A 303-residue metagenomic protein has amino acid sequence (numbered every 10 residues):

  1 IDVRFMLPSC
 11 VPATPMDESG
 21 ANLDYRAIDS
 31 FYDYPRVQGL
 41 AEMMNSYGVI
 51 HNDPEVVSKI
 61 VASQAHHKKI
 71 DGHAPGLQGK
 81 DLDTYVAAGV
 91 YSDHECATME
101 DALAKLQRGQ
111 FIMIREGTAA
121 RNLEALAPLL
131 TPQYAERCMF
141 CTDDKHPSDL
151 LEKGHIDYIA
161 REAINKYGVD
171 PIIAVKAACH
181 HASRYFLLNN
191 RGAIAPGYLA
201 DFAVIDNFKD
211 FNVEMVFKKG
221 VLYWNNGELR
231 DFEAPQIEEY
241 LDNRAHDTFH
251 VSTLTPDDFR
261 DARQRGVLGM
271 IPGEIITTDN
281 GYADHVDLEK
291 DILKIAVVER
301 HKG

Functional and structural regions predicted by a protein language model:
I1-K69, Q133: Divalent-metal coordination cores built from histidine and acidic residues
I1-V3, Y34-V37, A65-K68, A88 (+6 more regions): Short coil/turn connectors at secondary-structure junctions
V3-L7, Q38-E42, I70-G72, S92-H94 (+2 more regions): Hydrophobic faces of well-ordered beta-strands that scaffold small-molecule active sites in alpha/beta enzyme cores
E42-M99, E116, A120: Divalent metal-binding pocket/active-site signature
D81, A87, Y91-R191, A203-F211: Active-site-adjacent C-terminal substructures of enzyme catalytic domains
L151-G168, I172-G303: Active-site microenvironment of metallo-dependent hydrolases
